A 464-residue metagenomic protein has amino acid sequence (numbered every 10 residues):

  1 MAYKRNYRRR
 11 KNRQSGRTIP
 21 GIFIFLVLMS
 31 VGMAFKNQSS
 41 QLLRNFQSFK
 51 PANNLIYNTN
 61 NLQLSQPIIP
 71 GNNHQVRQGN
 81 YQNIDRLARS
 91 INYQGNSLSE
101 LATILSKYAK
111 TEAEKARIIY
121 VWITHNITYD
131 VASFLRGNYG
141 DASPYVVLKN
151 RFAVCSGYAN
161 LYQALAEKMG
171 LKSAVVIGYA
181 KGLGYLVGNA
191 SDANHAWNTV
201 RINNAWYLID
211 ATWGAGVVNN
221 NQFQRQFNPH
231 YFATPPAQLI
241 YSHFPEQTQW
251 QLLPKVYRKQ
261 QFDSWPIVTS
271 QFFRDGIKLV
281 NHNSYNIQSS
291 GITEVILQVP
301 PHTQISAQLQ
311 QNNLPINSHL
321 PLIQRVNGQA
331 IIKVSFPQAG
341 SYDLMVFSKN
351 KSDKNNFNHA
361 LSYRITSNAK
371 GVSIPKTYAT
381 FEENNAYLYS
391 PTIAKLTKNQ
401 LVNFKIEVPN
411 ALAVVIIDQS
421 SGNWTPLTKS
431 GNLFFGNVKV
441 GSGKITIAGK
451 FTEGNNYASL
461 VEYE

Functional and structural regions predicted by a protein language model:
M1-G16: N-terminal Lys/Arg-rich, disordered targeting/topogenic segments
P20-G21, V218-E464: Alpha-helical and coiled-coil interaction segments, frequently adjacent to or embedded within charge-biased
P20-K36: Hydrophobic membrane-insertion alpha-helices, especially the h-region of bacterial N-terminal signal peptides
G32-Q47: Hydrophobic single-pass membrane-insertion segments
Q47-N61: Short extracytoplasmic/periplasmic juxtamembrane "stem" segments immediately C-terminal to an N-terminal membrane anchor
N58-V154, N160-A164, M169: Secondary-structure boundary elements
L98, S106, R117, G216 (+2 more regions): Cytosolic catalytic domains that perform sulfur/thiol-centered chemistry
V121, N160-L239: Hydrophobic/aromatic-rich core segments of domains that either
